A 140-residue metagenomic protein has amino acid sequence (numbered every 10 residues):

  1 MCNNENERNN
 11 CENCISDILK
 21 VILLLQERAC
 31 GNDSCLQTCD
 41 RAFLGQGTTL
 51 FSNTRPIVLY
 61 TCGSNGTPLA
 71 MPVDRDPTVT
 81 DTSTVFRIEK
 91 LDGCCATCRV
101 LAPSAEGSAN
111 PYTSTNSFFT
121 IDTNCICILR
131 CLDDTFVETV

Functional and structural regions predicted by a protein language model:
M1-E89, T97-V140: Short glycine-rich, low-complexity segments
